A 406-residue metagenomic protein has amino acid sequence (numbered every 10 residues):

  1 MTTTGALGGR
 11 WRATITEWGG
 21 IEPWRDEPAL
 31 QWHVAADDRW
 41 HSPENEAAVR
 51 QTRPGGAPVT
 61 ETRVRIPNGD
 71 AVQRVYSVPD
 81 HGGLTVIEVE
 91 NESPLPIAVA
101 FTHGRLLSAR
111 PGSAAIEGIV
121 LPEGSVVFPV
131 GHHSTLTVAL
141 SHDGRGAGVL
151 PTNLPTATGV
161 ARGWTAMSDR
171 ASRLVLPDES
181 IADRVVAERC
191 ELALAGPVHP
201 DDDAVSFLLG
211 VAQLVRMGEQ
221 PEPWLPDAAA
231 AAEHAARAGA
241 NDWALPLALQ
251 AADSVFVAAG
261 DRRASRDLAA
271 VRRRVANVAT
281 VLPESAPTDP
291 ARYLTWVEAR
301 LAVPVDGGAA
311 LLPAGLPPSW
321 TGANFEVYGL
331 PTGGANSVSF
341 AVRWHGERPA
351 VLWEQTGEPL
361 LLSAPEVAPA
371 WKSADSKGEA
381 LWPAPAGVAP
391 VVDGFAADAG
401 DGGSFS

Functional and structural regions predicted by a protein language model:
M1-R184, L282-S406: Terminal accessory carbohydrate-recognition/targeting modules of carbohydrate-active enzymes
V86, T102-G104, A229-A232, L249 (+4 more regions): Short, well-ordered alpha-helical packing segments
T165-V271: Substrate-binding groove/exosite segments of carbohydrate-active enzymes
G260-D289, G307: Catalytic cores of carbohydrate-active enzymes
